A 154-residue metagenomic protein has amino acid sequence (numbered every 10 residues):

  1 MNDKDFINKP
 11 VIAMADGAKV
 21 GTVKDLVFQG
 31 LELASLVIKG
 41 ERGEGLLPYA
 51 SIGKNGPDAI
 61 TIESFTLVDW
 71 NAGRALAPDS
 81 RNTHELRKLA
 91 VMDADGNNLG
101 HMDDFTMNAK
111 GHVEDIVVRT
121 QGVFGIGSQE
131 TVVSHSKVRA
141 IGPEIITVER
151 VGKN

Functional and structural regions predicted by a protein language model:
M1-N154: Peripheral interaction segments used for macromolecular assembly
